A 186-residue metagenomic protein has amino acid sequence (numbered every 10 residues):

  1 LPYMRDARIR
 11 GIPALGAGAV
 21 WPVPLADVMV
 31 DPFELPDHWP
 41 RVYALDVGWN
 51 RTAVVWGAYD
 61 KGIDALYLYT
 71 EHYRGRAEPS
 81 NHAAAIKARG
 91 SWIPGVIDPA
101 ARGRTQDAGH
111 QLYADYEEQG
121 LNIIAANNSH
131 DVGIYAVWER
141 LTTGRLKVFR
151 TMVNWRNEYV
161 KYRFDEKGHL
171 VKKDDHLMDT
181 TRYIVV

Functional and structural regions predicted by a protein language model:
L1-L45, N50: ATPase catalytic-site recognition across NTP-hydrolyzing enzymes
D6, Y113-E117, T181, V185: Non-transmembrane alpha-helical segments in soluble domains of secreted/periplasmic/extracellular proteins
P13-A14, K61, V185: Hydrophobic/aromatic-lined pockets within catalytic cores
P40, V55, G62-K172: Mg2+-dependent endonuclease catalytic cores in nucleic-acid-processing enzymes, primarily RNase H-like
L45, I97, D174, M178: Single, functionally critical "micro-switch" positions that shape active/binding sites and transmembrane helices
D46-G48, A100, T181: Anionic group-transfer/hydrolysis microenvironments
T52-G57, R182: Short beta-strand scaffold segments in enzyme catalytic cores
G168-V186: Acidic, Mg2+-coordinating catalytic module of metal-dependent nucleases/exonucleases that use a two-metal-ion mechanism
